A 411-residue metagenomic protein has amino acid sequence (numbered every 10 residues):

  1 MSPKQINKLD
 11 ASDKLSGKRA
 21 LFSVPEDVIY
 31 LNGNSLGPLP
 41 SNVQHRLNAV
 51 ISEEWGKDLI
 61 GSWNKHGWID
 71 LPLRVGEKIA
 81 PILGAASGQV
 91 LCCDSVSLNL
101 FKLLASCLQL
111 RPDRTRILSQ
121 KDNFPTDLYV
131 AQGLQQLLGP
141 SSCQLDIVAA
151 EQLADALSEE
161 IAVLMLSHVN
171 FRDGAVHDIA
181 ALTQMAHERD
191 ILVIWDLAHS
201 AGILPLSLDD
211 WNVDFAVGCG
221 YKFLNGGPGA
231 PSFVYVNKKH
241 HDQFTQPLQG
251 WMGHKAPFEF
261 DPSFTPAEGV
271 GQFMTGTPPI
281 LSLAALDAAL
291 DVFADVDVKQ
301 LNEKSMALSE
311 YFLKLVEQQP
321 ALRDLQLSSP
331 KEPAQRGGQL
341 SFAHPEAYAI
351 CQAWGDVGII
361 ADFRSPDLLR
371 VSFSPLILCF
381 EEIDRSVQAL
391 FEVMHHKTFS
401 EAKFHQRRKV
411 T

Functional and structural regions predicted by a protein language model:
M1-T411: Pyridoxal 5′-phosphate
